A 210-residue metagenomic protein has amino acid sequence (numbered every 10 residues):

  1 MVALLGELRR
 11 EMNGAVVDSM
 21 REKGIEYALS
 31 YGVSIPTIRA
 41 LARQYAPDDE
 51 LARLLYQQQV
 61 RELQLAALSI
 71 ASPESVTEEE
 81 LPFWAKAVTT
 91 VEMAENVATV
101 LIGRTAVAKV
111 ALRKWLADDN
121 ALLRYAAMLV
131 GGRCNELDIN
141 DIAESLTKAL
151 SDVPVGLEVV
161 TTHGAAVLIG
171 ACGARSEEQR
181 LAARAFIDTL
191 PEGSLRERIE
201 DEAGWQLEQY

Functional and structural regions predicted by a protein language model:
M1-Y210: Alpha-helical scaffold domains
